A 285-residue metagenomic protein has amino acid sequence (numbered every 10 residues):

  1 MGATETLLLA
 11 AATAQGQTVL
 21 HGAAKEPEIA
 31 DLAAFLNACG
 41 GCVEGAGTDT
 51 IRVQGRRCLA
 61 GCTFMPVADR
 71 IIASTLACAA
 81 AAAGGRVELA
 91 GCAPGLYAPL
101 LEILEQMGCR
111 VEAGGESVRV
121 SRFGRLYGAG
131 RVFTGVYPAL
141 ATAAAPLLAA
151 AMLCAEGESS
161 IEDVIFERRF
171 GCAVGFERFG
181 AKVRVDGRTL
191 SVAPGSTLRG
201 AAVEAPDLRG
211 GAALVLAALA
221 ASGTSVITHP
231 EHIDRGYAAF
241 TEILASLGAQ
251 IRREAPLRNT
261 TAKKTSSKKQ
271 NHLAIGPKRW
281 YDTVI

Functional and structural regions predicted by a protein language model:
M1-K264, K268-H272, W280-I285: Short, structured segments at the rim of ligand-binding sites
